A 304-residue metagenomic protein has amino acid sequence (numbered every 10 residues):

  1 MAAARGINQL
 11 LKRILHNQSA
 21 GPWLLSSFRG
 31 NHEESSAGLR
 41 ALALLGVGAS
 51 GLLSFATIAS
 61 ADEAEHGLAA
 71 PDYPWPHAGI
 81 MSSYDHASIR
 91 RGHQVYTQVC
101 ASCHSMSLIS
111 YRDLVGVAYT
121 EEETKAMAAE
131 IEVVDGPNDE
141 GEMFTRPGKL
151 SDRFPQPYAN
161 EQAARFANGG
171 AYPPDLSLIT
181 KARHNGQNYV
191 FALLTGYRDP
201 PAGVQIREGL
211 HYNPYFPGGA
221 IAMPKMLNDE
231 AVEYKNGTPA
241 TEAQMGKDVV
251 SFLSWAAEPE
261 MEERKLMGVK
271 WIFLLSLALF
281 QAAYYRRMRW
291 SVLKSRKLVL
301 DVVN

Functional and structural regions predicted by a protein language model:
M1-D62: N-terminal mitochondrial targeting presequence
A20-L24, T238-M267: Juxtamembrane amphipathic/hinge helix adjacent to a transmembrane helix
E33-L39, A257-L274: Juxtamembrane/start-of-transmembrane alpha-helix segments at the extracytoplasmic/lumenal side of membrane anchors
E63-P71, P76, V292-N304: Membrane-proximal, acidic/low-complexity disordered segments on the non-cytosolic side of organellar membranes
A69-Q94, S105-G116, T124, M261: Electrostatic cytochrome c docking/interface patches
Y96-S107, V249, L253: The canonical Cys-X-X-Cys-His
V117-N236, A243-K247, S251-S254: Extracytoplasmic electron-transfer domains, predominantly the class I c-type cytochrome c fold
R264-M267, L279-N304: Juxtamembrane interface at the cytosolic side of transmembrane helices
